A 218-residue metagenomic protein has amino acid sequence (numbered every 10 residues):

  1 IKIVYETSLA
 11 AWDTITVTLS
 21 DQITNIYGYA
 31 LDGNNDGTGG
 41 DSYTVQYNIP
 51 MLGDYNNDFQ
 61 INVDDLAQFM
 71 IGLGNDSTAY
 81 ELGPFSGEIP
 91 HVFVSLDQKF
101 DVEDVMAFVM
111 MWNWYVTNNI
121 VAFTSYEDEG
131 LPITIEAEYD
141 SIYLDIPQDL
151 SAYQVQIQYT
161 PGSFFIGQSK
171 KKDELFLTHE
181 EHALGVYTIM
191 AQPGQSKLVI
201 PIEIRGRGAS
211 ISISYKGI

Functional and structural regions predicted by a protein language model:
I1-K2, I142: Hydrophobic residues embedded in beta-strands of well-ordered beta-sheets
K2-Y5, V199-E203: Exposed aromatic-hydrophobic patches
T7, T14-K197, G206-G217: Cellulosome-associated attachment modules in secreted, modular CAZymes
